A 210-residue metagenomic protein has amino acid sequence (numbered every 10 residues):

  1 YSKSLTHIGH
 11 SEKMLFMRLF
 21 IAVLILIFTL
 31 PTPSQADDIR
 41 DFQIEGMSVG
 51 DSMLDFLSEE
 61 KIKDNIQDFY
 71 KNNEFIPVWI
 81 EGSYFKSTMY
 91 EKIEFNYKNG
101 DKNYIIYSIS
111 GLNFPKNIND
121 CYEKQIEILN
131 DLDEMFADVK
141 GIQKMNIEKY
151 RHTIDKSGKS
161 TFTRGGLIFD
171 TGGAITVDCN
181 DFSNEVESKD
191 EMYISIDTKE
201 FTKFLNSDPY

Functional and structural regions predicted by a protein language model:
Y1-F16: Short, Lys/Arg-enriched N-terminal segments with co-localized hydrophobic residues within the first ~10-30 amino acids
H7, L30-P33: N-terminal compositionally biased, intrinsically disordered segments and leader/signal-like regions
L15-R18, Y193: Position-driven detector of the extreme protein N-terminus
L19-P31: Sec-dependent N-terminal signal peptides
A36-W79, N103-Y210: Non-cytosolic coordination micro-motifs
E81-I105: Compositionally biased P/S/T/G-rich terminal and signal peptide-adjacent segments that lie outside catalytic cores
